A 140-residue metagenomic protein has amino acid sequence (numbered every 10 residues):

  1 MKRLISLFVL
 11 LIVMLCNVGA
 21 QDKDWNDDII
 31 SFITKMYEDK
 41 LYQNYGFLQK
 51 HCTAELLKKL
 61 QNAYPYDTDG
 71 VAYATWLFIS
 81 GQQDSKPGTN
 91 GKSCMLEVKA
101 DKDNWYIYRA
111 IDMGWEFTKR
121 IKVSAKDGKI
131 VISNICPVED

Functional and structural regions predicted by a protein language model:
L4-M14: Sec-dependent N-terminal signal peptides
N17-Y42: Short, low-complexity N-terminal intrinsically disordered segments enriched in polar/charged residues
D22, Q61-W115: Surface-exposed, charged secondary-structure patches
I33-M36, M95-V98, Y106-Y108, I121-V123 (+1 more regions): Hydrophobic beta-strand residues in large extracellular and virion-surface proteins
Q43-V71: Short, well-ordered alpha-helical segments enriched in acidic and aromatic residues
E116-D140: Short beta-strand edge/turn micro-motifs at domain boundaries
